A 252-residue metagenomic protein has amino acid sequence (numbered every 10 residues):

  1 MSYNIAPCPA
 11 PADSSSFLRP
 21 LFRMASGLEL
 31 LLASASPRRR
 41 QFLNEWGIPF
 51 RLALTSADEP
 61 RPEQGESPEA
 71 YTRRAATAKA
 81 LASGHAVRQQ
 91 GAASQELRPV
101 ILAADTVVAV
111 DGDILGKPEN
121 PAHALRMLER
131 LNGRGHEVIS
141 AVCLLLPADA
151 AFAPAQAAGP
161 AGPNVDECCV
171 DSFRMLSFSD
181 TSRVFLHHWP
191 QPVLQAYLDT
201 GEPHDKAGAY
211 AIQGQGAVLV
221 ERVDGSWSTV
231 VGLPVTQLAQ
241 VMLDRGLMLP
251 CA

Functional and structural regions predicted by a protein language model:
Y3-D13, L18-L31, P68-A252: Anionic-ligand binding patches
G27-L54, M248: N-terminal G-site helix/loop of the GST-like fold
P37, A57, D149: Short, glycine/serine-rich, charged loops/turns that create anion-binding and catalytic segments at active sites
R51-L52, S56, H188-P190: General structural signal for secondary-structure boundaries
L54-P60, V235: Short, acidic/turn-prone active-site loops that include or flank metal/cofactor- and phosphate-binding residues
E59-Q64, V110-G112: A short acidic, helix-capping loop that chelates divalent metal ions and anchors anionic groups
